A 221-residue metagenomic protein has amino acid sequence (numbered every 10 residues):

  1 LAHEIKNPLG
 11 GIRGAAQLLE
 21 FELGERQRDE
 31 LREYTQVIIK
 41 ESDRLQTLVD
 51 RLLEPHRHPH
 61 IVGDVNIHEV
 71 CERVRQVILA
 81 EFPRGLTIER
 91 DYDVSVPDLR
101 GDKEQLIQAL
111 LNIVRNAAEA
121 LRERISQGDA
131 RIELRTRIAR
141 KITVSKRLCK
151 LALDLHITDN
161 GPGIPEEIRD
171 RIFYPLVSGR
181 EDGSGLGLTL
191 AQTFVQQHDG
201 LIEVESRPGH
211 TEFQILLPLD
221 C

Functional and structural regions predicted by a protein language model:
L9-D43, V62, S126: Histidine phosphotransfer helical core of two-component systems
G63-R75, R135: A conserved beta-strand-to-alpha-helix junction within the catalytic ATP-binding
G85-P97, R137-A139: Conserved catalytic submotifs in the C-terminal HATPase_c
D129-I142: Short beta-strand/loop element within the Bergerat-fold HATPase_c
K150-A152, I164-P175: Short conserved segment of the HATPase_c
G187, A191: Short alpha-helical Gxxx[C/S/T] motif in the catalytic ATP-binding
